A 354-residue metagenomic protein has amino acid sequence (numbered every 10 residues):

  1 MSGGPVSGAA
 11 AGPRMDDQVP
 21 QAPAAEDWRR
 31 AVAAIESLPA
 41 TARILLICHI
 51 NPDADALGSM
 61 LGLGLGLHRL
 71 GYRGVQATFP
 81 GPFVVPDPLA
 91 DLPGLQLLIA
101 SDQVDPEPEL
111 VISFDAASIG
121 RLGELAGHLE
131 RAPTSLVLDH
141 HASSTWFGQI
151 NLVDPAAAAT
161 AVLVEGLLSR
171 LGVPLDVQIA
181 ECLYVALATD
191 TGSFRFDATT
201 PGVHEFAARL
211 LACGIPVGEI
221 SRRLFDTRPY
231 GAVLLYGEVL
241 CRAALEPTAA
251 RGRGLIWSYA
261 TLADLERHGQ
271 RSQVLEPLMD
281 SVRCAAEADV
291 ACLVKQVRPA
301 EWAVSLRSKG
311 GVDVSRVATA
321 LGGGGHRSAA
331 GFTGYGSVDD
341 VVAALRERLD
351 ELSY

Functional and structural regions predicted by a protein language model:
R14-I50, G58-A90, D105-P108, T189-Y354: Hydrophobic helix-and-loop "lid/oligomerization" segment in the mid-to-C-terminal part of catalytic domains
I47, N51, S113, V137-L138 (+1 more regions): Generic enzyme active-site microenvironment
N51-P52, A116-I119, H141-S143, L262-A263 (+1 more regions): Short glycine-rich anion-binding loops that position phosphate/pyrophosphate groups of nucleotides and phosphorylated
Q76, L110-I112, T134-L138, I150-V153 (+2 more regions): Hydrophobic/aromatic beta-strand patches that form the interior of the parallel beta-sheet core in alpha/beta enzyme
A90-Q149: Active-site cofactor/cluster-binding pocket
P93-L97, V153-A156, K309-G310: Short, hinge-like loop/turn segments at secondary-structure boundaries
Q103-P106, G127-E130, S144-T145, L175-V177 (+3 more regions): Solvent-exposed alpha-helices and their adjacent loops that cap or buttress functional pockets in soluble metabolic
L138-F206: Short alpha-helices
